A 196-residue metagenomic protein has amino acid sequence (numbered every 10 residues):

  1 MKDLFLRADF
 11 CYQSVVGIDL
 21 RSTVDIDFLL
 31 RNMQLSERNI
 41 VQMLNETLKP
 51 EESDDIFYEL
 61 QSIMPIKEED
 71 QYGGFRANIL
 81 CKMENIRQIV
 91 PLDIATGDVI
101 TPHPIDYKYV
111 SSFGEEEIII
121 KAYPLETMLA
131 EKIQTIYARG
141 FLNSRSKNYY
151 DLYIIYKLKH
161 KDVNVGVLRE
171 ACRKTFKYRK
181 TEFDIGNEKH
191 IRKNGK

Functional and structural regions predicted by a protein language model:
M1-F5, Q13-S22, I26-K196: Structured mid-to-C-terminal alpha-helical surface segments
F10: Active-site metal-binding loops of divalent metal-dependent hydrolases
